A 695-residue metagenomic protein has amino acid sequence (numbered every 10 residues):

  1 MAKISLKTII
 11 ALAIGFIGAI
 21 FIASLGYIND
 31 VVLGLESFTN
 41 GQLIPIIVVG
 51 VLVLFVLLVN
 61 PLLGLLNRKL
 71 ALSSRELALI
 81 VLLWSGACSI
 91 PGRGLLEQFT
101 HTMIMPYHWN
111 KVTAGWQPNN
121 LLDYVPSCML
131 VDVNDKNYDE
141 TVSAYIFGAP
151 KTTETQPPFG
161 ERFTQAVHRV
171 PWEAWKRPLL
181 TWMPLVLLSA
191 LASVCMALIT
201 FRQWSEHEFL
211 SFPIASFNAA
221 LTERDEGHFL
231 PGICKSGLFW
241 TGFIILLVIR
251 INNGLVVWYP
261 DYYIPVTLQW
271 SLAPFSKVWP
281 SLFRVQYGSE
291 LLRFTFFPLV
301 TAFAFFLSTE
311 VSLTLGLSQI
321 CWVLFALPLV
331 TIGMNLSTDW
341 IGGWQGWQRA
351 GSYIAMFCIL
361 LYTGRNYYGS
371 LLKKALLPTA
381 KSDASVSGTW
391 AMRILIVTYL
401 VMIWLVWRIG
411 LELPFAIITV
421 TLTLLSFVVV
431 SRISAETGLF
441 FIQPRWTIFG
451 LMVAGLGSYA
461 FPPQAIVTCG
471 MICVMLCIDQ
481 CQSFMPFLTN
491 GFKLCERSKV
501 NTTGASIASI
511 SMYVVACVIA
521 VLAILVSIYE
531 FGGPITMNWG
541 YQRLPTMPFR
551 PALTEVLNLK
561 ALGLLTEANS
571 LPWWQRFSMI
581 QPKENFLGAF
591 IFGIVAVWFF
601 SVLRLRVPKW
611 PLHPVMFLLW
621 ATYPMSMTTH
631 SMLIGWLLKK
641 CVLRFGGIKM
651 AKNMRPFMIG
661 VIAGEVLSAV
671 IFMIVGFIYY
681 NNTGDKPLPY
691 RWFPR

Functional and structural regions predicted by a protein language model:
M1, G346, I510-A516: Membrane-embedded transmembrane-helix bundle of lipid-linked glycan/lipid transferases
M1-I9: Membrane-interface "cap" regions at the ends of multi-pass membrane proteins
T8-M485, I519-L564, F586-I591, R604 (+4 more regions): Transmembrane-helix bundle segments that line or gate the permeation/cavity pathway in multi-pass membrane proteins
G316, G563-G646, A651-F657, I671 (+1 more regions): Catalytic alpha/beta core of large soluble enzyme barrels
T421-L422, I510-V515, I659: A glycine-rich phosphate-binding loop feature that marks nucleotide/adenosyl-phosphate handling sites
F484-F487, F492-S498: Extended amphipathic alpha-helical segments enriched in small hydrophobics
L494-I507, F599-V602: Long hydrophobic segments that form regular secondary structure
